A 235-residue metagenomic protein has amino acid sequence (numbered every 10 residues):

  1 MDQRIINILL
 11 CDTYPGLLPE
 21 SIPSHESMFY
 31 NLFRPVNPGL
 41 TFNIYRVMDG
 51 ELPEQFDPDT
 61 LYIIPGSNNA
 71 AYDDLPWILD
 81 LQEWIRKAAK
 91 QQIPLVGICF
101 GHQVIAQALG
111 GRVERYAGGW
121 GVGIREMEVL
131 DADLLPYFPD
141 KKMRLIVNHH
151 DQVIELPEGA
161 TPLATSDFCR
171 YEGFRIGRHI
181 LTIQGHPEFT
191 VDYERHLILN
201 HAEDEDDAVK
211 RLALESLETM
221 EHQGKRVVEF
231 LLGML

Functional and structural regions predicted by a protein language model:
M1-P76, D80-E83, K87-Q91, R211-L235: N-terminal beta1-alpha1 cap of cysteine-dependent amidohydrolase-like domains
N7-L9, N43-Y45, I63, V96 (+3 more regions): Hydrophobic/aromatic beta-strand patches that form the interior of the parallel beta-sheet core in alpha/beta enzyme
P15, E51, A71, V104 (+3 more regions): Flexible, glycine-rich phosphate/dinucleotide-binding loops and adjacent beta-alpha linkers at cofactor/substrate
L18-P19, E54, Y72-D74, A106-A108 (+3 more regions): Short glycine-/acidic-enriched loop or helix-start segments at secondary-structure transitions that form or flank
S21-S24, D57-D59, P76-L79, G110-V113 (+3 more regions): Short, glycine/charged-enriched secondary-structure capping and boundary segments
P65-D131: Cysteine-nucleophile active-site neighborhood
L109-V191: Pocket-forming structural segment of enzyme catalytic cores
T161, C169-L235: C-terminal and late-domain segments of enzyme folds
